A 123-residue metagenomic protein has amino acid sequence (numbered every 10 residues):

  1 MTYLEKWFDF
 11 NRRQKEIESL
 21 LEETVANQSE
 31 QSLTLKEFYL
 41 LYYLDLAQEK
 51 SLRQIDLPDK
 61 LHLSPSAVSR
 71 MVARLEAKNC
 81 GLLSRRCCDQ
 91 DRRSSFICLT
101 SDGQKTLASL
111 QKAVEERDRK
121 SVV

Functional and structural regions predicted by a protein language model:
M1-Q31: N-terminal leader segment of winged-helix/HTH proteins
T2, K6, K36-E37, D102: N-terminal positioning helix adjacent to the helix-turn-helix/winged-helix DNA-binding module
W7, K60, F96-C98: Short aromatic/hydrophobic contact patches that present stacked aromatics for nucleic-acid/ligand binding
F10-Q14, L61, P65, L107 (+2 more regions): Amphipathic, non-transmembrane alpha-helical scaffold segments
E22-S64: N-terminal helix-turn-helix DNA-binding core of bacterial DNA-binding proteins
Q54, V72-A73: Short, hydrophobic-biased segments on the C-terminal half of alpha helices that form "recognition helices"
A73-V123: Charged, amphipathic alpha-helical coiled-coil/dimerization segments
